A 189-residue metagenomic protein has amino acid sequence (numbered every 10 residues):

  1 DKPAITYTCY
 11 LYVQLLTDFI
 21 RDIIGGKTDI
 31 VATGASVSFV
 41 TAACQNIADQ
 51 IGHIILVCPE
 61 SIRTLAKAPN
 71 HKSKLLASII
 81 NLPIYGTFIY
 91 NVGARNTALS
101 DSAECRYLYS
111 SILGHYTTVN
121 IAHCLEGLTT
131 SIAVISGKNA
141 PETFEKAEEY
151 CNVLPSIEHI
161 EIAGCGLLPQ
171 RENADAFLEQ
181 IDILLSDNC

Functional and structural regions predicted by a protein language model:
D1-D29, E179: Active-site loop/oxyanion-hole signature of alpha/beta-hydrolase fold enzymes
I5, T41-N46, Q50-N81: Flexible "cap/lid" loop of the alpha/beta hydrolase fold
T17, V40-Q45, L178: Short, hydrophobic alpha-helix immediately C-terminal to the catalytic nucleophile
I30-V31, I54: Conserved alpha/beta-hydrolase fold motif
V31-V40: Gly/Ala-rich beta-loop-alpha elbow adjacent to hydrolase catalytic centers
T64-T130: Conserved alpha/beta-hydrolase catalytic His-Asp/Glu region
A133-C165, R171: Conserved loop-alpha-helix segment in the C-terminal half of the alpha/beta-hydrolase fold that carries the catalytic
I157-C189: Catalytic active-site module of serine/aspartate enzymes centered on a nucleophile-bearing elbow/loop
